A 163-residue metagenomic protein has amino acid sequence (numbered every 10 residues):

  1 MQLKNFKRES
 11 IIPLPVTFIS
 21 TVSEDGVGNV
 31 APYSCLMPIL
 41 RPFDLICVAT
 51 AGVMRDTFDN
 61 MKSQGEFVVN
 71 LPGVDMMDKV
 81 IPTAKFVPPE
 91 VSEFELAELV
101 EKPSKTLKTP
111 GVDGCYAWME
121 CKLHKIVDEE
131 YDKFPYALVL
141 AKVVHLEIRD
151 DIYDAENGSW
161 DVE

Functional and structural regions predicted by a protein language model:
M1-E163: Basic, polyanion-binding surface patches
